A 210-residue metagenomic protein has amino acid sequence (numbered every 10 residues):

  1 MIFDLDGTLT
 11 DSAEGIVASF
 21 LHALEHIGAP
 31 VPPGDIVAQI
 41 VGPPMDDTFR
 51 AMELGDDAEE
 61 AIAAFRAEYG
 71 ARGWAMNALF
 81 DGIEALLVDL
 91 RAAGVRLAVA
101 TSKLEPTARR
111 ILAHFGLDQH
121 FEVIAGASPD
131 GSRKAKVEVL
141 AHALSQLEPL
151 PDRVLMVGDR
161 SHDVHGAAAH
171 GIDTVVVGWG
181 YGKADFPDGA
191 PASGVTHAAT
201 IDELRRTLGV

Functional and structural regions predicted by a protein language model:
M1-A38, G55: Active-site neighborhood of HAD-like aspartate-dependent phosphohydrolases
A23, P43-D56, I111, A143-L144: Helix-loop "lid/cap" segments that line or gate small-molecule binding pockets
P30, G55, L117-E122, L150: Conserved H-loop
I36, D118-R133: A short, structured active-site edge motif that brings together acidic residues
R50-E84: Metal-dependent phosphoesterase signature
A71-V99, E105-R109, V137: Short, acidic loop-to-helix structural element flanking the phosphoryl-transfer center in phosphate-processing enzymes
K134-V164: Conserved Lys-Pro-Asp/Glu-containing loop-to-beta segment of HAD-superfamily phosphomonoesterases, centered on
M156-T196: Acidic, Mg2+-coordinating phosphoryl-transfer loop and its flanking beta/alpha structural elements, shared across
